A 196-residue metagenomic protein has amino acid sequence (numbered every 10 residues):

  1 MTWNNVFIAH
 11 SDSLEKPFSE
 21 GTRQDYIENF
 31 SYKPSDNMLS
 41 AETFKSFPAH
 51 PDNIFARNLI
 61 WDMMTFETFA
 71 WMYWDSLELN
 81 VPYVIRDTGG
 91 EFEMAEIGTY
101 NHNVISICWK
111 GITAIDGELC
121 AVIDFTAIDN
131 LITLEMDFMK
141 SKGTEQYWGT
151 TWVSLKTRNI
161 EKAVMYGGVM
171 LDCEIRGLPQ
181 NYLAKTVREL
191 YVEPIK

Functional and structural regions predicted by a protein language model:
M1-K196: Signature of exported/secreted
